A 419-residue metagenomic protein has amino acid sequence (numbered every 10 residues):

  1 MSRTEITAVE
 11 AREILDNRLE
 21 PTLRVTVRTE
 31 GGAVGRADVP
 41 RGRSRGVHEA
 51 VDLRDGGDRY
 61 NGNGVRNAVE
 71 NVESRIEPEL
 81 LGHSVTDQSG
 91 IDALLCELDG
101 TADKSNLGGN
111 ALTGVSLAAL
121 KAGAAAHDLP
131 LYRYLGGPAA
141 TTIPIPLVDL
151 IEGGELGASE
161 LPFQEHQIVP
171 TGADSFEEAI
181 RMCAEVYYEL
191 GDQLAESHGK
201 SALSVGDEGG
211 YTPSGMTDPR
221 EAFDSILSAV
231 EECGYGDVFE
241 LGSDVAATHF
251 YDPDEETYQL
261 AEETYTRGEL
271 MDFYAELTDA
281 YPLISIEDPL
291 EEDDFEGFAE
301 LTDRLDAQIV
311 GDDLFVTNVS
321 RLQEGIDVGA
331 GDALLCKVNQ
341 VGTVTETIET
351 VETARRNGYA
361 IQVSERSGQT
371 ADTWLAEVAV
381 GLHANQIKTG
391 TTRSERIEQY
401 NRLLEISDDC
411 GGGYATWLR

Functional and structural regions predicted by a protein language model:
M1-T22: Short, Gly/Pro- and small/polar-rich lid/capping loops
L23-T29, A37-R41, V148-P170, S228 (+3 more regions): Short beta-strand elements
V25, D103-A124, I145-P162, G209-G210 (+2 more regions): Conserved phosphate/anionic-ligand binding catalytic regions in large, soluble enzymes, centered on
P40-A125, L129, I180: Metal- or metallocofactor-binding catalytic centers and their adjacent structured scaffolds across diverse enzyme
H48, T141-V205: Mobile "lid/hinge" segments at catalytic clefts and subdomain interfaces of large enzymes
L129-L147: Glycine/threonine-rich beta-strand-loop-alpha-helix active-site module that forms ligand/phosphate-binding
A202, P219-R419: Catalytic core of soluble alpha/beta enzymes
